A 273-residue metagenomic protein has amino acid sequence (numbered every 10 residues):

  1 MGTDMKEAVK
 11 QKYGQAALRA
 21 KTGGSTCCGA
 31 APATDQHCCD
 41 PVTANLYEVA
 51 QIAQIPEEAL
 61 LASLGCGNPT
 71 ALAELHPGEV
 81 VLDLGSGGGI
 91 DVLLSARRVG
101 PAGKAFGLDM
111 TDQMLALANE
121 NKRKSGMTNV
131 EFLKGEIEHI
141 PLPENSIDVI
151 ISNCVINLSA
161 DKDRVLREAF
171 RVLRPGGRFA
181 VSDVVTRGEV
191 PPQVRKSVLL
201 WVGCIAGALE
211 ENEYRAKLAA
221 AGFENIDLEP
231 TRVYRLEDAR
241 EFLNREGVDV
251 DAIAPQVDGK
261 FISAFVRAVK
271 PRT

Functional and structural regions predicted by a protein language model:
M1-T43: N-terminal auxiliary segments of SAM/dcSAM-dependent transferases
G14-L18, C28-G29, K217-T273: C-terminal lobe and adjacent flexible extensions of AdoMet/dcAdoMet transferase-like proteins
L61, C66-N68, H76-H139, R164: Class I SAM-dependent methyltransferase SAM/SAH-binding core
V81, I150-I151: Hydrophobic beta-strand segment of the Class I
S95, C154, A169-F170, L218: Class I S-adenosylmethionine-dependent transferase superfamily signal
G100, D163-R178: A short glycine-rich, Lys/Arg-flanked "PGG" loop and its adjoining helix->strand segment in the class I
H139-E144, A160: Short conserved loop adjoining the S-adenosyl-L-methionine
V185-I205: Short, glycine-/aromatic-enriched active-site segment of Class I SAM-dependent methyltransferases
